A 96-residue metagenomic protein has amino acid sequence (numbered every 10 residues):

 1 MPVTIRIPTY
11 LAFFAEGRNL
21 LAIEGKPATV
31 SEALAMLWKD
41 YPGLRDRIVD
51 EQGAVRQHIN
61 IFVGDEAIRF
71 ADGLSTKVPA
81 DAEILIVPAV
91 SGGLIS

Functional and structural regions predicted by a protein language model:
M1-S96: Ubiquitin-like/PB1-type beta-grasp interaction modules and other compact soluble beta-rich domains
